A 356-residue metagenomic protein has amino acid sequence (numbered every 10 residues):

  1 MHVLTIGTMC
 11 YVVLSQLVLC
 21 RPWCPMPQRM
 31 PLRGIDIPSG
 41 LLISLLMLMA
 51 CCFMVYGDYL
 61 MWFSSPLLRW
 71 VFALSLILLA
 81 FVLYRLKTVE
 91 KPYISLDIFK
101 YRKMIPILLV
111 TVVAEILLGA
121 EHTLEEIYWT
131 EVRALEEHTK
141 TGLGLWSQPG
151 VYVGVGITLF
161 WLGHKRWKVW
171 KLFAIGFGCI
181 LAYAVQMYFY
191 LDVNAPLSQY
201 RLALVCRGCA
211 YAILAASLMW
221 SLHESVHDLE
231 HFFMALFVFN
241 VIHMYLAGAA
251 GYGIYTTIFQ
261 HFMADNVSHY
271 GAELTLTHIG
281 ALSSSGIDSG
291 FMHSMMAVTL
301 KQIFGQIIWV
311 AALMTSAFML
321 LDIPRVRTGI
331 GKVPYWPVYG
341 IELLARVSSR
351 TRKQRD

Functional and structural regions predicted by a protein language model:
M1-I6, Y56-P66, K168, T257-A312: A membrane-interface helix-boundary motif in multi-pass transporters
M1-P38: Helix-loop-helix hairpins in multi-pass membrane proteins, especially solute transporters
C10-V18, I77, C179-Q186, V310-L320: Transmembrane-helix signature of multi-pass solute transporters
V18-P31, C52-K140: Membrane-helix boundary/linker segments in multi-pass transporters
P25-R33, K91-D97, D265-Y270, V326-W336: Short, Lys/Arg-enriched, Gly/Pro-containing loop segments at transmembrane-helix junctions of multi-pass membrane
D36-I37, L41, L45, K100-L108 (+4 more regions): Primarily residues marking transmembrane-helix entry/exit sites
Y93-A264: 12-transmembrane solute porter fold
S284-D356: Transmembrane-helix exit segments and adjacent C-terminal regions of multi-pass membrane proteins
